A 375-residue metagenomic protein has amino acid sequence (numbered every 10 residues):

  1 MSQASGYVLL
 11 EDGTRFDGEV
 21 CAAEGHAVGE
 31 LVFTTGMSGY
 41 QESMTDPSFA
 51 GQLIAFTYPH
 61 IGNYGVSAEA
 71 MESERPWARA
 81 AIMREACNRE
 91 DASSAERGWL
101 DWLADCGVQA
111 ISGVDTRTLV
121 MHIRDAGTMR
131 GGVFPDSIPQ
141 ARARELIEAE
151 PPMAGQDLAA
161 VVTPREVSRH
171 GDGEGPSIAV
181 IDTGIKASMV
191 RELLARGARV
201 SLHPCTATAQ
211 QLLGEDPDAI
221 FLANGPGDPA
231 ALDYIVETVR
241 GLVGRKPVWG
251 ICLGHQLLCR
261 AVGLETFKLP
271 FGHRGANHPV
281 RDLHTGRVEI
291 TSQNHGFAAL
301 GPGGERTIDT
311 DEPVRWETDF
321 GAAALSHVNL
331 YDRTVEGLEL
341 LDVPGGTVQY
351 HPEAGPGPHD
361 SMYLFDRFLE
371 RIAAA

Functional and structural regions predicted by a protein language model:
M1-T206, Q210, G214-E215, P229 (+2 more regions): RNA-binding accessory domains that recognize and position tRNA/RNA substrates
V20-C21, P59, N294, L340 (+1 more regions): Residue-level structural signal for beta-strand termini and adjacent loop
Q109, S177, P247-W249, E265 (+1 more regions): Proline-centered loop/turn at the N-terminus of a beta-strand
G175-A179, R199, P247, I290 (+1 more regions): Residues that mark the start of a beta-strand
S177-D182, T291-S292, G346-Y350: Active-site-proximal beta-strand elements of phosphoester/diester hydrolases
A219, A223-P302, G357-I372: Cysteine-nucleophile active-site neighborhood
R287-D342: Catalytic beta-strand/loop cores that center a nucleophilic Ser/Cys/Thr and support acyl-enzyme chemistry
G337-A373: A glycine-centered loop/beta-turn motif at secondary-structure junctions
